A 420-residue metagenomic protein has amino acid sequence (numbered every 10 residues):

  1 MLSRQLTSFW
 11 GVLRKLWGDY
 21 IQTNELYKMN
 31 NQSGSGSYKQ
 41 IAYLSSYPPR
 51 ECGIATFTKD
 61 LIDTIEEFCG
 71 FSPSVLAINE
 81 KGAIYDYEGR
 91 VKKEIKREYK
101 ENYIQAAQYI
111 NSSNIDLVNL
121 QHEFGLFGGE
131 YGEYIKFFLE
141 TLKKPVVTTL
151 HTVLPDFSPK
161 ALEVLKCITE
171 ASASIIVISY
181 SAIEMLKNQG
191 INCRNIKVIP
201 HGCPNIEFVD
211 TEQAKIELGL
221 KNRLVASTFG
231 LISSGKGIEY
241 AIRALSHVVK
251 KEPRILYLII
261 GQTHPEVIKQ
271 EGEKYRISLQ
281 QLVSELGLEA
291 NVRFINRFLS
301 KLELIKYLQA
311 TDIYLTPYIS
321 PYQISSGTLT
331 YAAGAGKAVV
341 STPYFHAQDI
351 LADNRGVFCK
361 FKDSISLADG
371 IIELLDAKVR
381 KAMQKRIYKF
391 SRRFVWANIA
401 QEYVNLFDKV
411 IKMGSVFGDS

Functional and structural regions predicted by a protein language model:
A173, N291-F294, K306-Q323, K337: Acidic donor-binding loop of glycosyltransferase active sites
S181, G202, T263: Carbohydrate-associated surface elements
F208-L220, V225, V416: A short helix/loop element that forms part of the nucleotide-sugar donor recognition site in Leloir-type
L220-K236, I242-L245, L258-I260: Conserved donor-binding/catalytic core segment of Leloir-type glycosyltransferases
E271-F298, L302: Nucleotide-activated donor-binding/catalytic signature segment of Leloir-type glycosyltransferases, i.e., the conserved
A333-G334, A338-S341: Short hydrophobic beta-strand element within catalytic cores of glycosyltransferases and related nucleotide-activated
D353, V357-S364, E373-K378: Conserved acidic donor-binding segment of nucleotide-sugar-dependent glycosyltransferases
V379-R393: A short, well-ordered alpha-helix in the C-terminal region of glycosyltransferases
